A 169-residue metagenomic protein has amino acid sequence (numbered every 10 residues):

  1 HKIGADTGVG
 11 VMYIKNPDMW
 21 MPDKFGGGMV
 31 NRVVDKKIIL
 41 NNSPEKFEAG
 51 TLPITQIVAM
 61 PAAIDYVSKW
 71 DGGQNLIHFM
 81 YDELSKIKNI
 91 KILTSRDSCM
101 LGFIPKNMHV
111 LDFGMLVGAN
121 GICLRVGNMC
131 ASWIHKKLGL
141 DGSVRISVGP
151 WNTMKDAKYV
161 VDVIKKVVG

Functional and structural regions predicted by a protein language model:
H1-G169: Pyridoxal 5′-phosphate
